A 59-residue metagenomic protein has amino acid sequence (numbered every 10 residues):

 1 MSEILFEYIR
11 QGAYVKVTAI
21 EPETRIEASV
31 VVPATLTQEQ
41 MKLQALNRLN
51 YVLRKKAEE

Functional and structural regions predicted by a protein language model:
M1-T35, E39-E59: Charge-rich, low-complexity N-terminal segments
